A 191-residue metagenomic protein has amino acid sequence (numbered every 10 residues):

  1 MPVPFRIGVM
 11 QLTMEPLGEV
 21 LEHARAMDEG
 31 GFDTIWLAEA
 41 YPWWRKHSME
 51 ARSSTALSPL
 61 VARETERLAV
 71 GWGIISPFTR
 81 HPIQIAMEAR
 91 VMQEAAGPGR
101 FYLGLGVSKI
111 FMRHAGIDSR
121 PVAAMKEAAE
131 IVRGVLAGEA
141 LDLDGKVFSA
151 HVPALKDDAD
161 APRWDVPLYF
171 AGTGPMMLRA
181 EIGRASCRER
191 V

Functional and structural regions predicted by a protein language model:
M1-A69, V166: N-terminal beta1-alpha1-beta2 module of alpha/beta enzyme domains
V3, Q84-S186: Internal, glycine-rich beta/alpha segment that forms the wall or movable "lid" of small-molecule/cofactor binding
R6-G18, G73-I83, R163-T173: Active-site mouth loops of central-metabolism enzymes
T13, Y41-P42, S76-F78, V107-F111 (+1 more regions): Active-site-proximal loop/turn and secondary-structure-junction residues that shape catalytic pockets, frequently
E19, M49-S53, R80, Q84 (+1 more regions): Alpha-helix N-cap and loop-to-helix initiation/capping positions
A24-D28, T34, F78-I85, G99-R100 (+1 more regions): Conserved N-terminal glycine/acidic-rich loop preference
A69-I75, R100-L103: A short, GP-enriched loop/loop-strand-helix hinge that lies immediately N-terminal to, or at the N-terminal rim
E189-V191: Positively charged, low-complexity/disordered segments
